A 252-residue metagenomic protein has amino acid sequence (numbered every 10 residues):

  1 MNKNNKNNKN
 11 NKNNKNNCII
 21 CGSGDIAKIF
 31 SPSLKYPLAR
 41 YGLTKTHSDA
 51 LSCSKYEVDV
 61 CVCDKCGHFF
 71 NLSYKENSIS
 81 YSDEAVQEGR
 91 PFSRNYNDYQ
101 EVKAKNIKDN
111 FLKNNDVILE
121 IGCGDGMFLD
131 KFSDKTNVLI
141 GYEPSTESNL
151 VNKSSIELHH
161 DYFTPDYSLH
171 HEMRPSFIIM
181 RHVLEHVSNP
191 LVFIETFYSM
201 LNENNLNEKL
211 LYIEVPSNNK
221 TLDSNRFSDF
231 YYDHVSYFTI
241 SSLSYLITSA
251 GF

Functional and structural regions predicted by a protein language model:
N2, N14-F92: N-terminal juxtadomain amphipathic helix that follows a signal peptide/anchor or precedes a small N-terminal auxiliary
K9-N10: Long, intrinsically disordered low-complexity tandem-repeat segments
I26, A104-N225, V235-F252: Conserved SAM-binding loop
T46-S52, R226-I240: Acceptor-substrate binding/catalytic loop of class I
S52-V60, N97, V187, Y237: Short, solvent-exposed loop/helix junctions and linker helices that flank or host conserved functional motifs
E88-K103: Conserved SAM-binding loop and adjacent beta-strand
E88-R90, N114, F227-D229: A short, structure-level motif marking secondary-structure boundaries and short turns
P91-F92, L184, F230-H234: The substrate-binding groove and active-site-proximal loops of carbohydrate-active enzymes, especially glycoside
